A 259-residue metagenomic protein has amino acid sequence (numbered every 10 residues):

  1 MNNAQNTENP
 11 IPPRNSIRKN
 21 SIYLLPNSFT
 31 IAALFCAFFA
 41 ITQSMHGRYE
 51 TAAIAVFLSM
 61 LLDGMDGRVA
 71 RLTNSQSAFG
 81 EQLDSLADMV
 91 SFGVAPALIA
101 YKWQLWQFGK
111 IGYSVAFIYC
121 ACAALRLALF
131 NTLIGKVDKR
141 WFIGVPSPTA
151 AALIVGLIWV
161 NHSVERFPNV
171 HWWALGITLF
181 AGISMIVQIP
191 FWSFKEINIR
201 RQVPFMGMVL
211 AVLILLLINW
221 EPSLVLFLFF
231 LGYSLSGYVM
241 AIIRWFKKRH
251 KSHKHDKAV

Functional and structural regions predicted by a protein language model:
M1-G64, M240, K257-V259: Topogenic membrane-insertion module of multi-pass membrane proteins
M1-R14, K139-V259: C-terminal membrane-associated helical module and adjoining short loops/tails
S21-I31, L72-F130, L157-W159: Multi-pass membrane catalytic core of lipid/isoprenoid biosynthesis enzymes
N27-L34, L86-G93, T149, R200-A211: Short hydrophobic alpha-helical membrane-embedded segments
F29, C36, Q43, A55 (+6 more regions): Hydrophobic residues within membrane-embedded alpha-helical segments of Major Facilitator Superfamily
F35, L61, M65, V69 (+2 more regions): Active-site His/Glu-centered metal-binding helix of metallohydrolases
F39-I54, V90, V94-V115, G156-A174 (+1 more regions): Helix-coil boundary and interhelical linker segments in multi-pass alpha-helical membrane proteins
D66-S77, A124-K139, G144, I186-K195 (+1 more regions): C-terminal ends of transmembrane helices
